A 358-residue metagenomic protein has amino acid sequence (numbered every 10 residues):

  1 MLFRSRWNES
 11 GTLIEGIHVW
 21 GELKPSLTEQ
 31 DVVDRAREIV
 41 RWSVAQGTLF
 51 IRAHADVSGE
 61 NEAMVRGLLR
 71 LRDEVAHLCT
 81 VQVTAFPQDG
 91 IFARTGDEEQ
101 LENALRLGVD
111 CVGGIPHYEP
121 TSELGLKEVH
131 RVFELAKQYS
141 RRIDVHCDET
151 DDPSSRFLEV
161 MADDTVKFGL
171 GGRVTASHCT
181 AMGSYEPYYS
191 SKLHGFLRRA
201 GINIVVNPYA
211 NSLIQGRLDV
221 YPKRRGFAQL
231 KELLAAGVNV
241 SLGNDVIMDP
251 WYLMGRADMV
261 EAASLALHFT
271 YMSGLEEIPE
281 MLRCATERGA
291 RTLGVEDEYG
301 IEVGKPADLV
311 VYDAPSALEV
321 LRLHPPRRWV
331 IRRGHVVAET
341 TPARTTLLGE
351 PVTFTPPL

Functional and structural regions predicted by a protein language model:
M1-S5, T150-D151: Di-metal (Zn2+ and/or Mg2+/Mn2+) metal-binding site signature of metallo-dependent hydrolases with the MBL/beta-CASP
F3-H54, E62-E74, Q100-R106: Alpha-helical scaffold segments that flank or form the walls of functional sites
F3-V32, G108-C111, Y139, F157-T175 (+3 more regions): Active-site gating loops and adjacent loop-to-helix segments of metal-dependent hydrolytic enzymes
H18-R35, Q82-G96, P116-E123: Active-site mouth loops of central-metabolism enzymes
H54-G59, P87-D89, E119, E149-T150 (+1 more regions): Conserved short loop/turn motifs at secondary-structure junctions
A63-H77, A93-N203, V220-L242, Y299: Histidine/acidic residue-rich metal-binding segments in metalloenzymes
R142, D163-V174, N207-I214, R224-Y312: His/Asp/Glu-enriched, well-ordered alpha-helical/loop segment that forms or immediately abuts the divalent-metal
P279-L358: Active-site microenvironment of metallo-dependent hydrolases
